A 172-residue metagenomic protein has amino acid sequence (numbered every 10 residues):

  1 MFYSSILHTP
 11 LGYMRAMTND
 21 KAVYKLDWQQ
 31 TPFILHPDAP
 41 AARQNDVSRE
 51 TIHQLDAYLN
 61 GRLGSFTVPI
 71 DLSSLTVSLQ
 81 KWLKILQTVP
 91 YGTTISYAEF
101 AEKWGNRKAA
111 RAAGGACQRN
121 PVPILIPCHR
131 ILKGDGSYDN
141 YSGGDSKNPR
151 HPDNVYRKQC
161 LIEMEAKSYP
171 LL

Functional and structural regions predicted by a protein language model:
M1-Y24: DNA-contacting interfaces and partner/effector-binding or oligomerization modules in DNA-centric proteins
S4-P10, G64-L172: Nucleic acid-binding interface residues in structured DNA/RNA-binding domains, emphasizing the DNA-engaging scaffolds
G12-M14, V23, F33, V77 (+1 more regions): Generic "edge-of-domain/loop-turn" microfeature
R15-A16, K25, S96, N140: A sequence-level detector of short linear motifs
T18-N19, D27-W28, E99, G143: Short clusters of small/polar residues that mark proteolytic maturation junctions
D20-T67: Compact structured core domains
